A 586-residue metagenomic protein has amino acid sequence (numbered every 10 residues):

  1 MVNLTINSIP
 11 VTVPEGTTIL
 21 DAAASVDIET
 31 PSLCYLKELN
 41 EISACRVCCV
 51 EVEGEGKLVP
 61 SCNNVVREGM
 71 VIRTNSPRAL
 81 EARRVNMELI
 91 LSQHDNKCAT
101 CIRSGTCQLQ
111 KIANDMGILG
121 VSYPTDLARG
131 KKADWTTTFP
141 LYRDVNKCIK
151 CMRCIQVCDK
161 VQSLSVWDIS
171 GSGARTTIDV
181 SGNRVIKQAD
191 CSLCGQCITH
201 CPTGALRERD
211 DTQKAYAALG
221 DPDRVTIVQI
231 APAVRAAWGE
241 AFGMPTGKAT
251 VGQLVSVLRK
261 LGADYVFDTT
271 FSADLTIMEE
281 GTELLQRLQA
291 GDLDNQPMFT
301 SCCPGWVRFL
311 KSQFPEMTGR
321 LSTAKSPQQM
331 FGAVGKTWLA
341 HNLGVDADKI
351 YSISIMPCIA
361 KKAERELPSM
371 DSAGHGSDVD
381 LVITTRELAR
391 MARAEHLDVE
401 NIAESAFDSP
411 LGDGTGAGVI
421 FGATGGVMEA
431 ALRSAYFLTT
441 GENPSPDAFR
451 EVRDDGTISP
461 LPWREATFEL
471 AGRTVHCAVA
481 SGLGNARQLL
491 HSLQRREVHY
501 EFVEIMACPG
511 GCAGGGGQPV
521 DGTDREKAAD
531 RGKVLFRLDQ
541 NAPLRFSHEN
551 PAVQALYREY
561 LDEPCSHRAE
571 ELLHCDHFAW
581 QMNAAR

Functional and structural regions predicted by a protein language model:
M1-N3: Extreme N-terminal starter segment of soluble prokaryotic enzymes
I6-I9, E53-G54: Short strand-turn-strand beta-turns centered on an Asx-Gly dipeptide
I9-E15: A short N-terminal beta-strand-loop micro-motif at the entrance of redox/enzyme domains
E15-V71, N75-R83, E208-R586: Iron-sulfur-associated redox domains of electron-transfer enzymes in respiratory and anaerobic energy metabolism
T18, R153, Q196: Residue-level recognition of oxygen-bearing side chains
R46-L193, L206-D221, V225: Fe-S ferredoxin-like electron-transfer domains and their immediately adjacent linker/connector regions across
S165, I198, L388-A392: Mobile "lid/hinge" segments at catalytic clefts and subdomain interfaces of large enzymes
